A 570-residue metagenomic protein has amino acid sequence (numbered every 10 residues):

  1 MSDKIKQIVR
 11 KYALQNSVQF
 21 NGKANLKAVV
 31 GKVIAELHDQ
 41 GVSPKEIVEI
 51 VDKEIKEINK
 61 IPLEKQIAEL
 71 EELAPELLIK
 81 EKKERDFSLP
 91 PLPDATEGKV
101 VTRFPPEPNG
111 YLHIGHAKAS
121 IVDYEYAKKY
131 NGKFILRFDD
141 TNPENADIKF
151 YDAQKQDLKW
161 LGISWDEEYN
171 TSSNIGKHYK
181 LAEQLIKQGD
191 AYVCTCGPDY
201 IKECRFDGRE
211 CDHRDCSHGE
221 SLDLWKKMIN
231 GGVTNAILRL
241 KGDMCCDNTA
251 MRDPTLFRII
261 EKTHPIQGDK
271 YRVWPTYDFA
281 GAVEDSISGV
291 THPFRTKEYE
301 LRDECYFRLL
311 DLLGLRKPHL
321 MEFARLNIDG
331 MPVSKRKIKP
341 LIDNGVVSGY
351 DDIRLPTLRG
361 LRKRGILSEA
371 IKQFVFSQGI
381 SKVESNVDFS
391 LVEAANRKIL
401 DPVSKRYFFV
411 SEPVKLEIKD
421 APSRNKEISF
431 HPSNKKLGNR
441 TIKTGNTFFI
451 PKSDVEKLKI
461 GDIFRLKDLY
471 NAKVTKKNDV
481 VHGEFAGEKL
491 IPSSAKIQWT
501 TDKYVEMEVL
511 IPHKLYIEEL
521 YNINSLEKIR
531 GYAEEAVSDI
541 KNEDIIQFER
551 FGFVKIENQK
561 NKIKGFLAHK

Functional and structural regions predicted by a protein language model:
M1-K6: N-terminal leader/propeptide segments of preproteins
Q7-F279, K317-R325: NTP-dependent nucleotidyl-transfer catalytic core
Q15, T96-E97, S423-K570: C-terminal accessory/binding modules appended to enzymatic or scaffolding proteins
S17-P44, V48, G349-S433, L437: Extended, domain-scale alpha-helical bundle/helix-rich regions
T102-N109, I135-T141, S286-F294, D352-L358 (+1 more regions): Glycine- and acidic
I114-A117, I148, D152, S172-Y179 (+10 more regions): Conserved structured core elements
D123, Q154, L185, D285 (+3 more regions): Residue-level signal for inorganic ion chemistry
Q188-I338, V346-S348, T357, N396 (+3 more regions): Active-site cores that bind ATP or allylic diphosphates and position pyrophosphate for catalysis
